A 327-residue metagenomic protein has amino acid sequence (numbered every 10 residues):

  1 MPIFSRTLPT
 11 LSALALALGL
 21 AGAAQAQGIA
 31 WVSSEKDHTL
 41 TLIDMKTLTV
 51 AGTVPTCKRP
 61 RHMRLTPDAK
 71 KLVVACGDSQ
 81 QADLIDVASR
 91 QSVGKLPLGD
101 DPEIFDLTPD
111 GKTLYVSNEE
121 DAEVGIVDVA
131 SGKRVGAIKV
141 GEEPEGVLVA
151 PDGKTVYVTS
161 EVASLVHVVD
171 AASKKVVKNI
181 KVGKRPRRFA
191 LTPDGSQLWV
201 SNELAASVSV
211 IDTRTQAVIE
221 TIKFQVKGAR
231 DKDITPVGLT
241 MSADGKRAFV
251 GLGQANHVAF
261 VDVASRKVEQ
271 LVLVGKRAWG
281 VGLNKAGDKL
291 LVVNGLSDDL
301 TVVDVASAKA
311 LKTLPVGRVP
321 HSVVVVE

Functional and structural regions predicted by a protein language model:
M1-S12: Bacterial N-terminal signal peptides that target proteins for export
S5, L16-E327: Predominantly soluble domains enriched in secretory-pathway, periplasmic, or organellar proteins
